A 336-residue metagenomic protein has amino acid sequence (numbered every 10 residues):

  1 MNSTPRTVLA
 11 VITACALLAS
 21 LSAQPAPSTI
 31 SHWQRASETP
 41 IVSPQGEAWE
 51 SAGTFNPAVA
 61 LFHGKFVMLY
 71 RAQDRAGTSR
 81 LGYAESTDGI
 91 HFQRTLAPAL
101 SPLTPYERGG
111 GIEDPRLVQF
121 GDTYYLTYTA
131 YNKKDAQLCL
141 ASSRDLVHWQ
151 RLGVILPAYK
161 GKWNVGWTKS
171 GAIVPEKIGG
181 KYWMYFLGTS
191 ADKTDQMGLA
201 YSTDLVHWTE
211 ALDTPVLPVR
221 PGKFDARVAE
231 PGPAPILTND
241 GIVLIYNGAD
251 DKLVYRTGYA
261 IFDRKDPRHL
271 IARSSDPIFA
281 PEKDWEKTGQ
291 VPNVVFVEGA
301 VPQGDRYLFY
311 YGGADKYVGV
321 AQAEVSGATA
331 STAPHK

Functional and structural regions predicted by a protein language model:
M1-V11: Bacterial N-terminal signal peptides that target proteins for export
L9-S20: Bacterial N-terminal signal peptides
L21-G110, V118-R227, I236-N293, G304-K336: Beta-rich carbohydrate-recognition and catalytic domains
